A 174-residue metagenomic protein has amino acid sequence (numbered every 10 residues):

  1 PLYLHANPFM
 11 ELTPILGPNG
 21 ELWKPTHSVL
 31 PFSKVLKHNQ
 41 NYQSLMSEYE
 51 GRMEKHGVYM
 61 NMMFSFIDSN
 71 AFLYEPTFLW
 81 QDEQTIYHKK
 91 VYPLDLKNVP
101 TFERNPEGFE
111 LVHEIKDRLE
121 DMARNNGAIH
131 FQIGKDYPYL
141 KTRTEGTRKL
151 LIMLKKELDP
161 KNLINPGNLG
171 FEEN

Functional and structural regions predicted by a protein language model:
P1-N174: Conserved glycine-rich FAD pyrophosphate-binding loop
